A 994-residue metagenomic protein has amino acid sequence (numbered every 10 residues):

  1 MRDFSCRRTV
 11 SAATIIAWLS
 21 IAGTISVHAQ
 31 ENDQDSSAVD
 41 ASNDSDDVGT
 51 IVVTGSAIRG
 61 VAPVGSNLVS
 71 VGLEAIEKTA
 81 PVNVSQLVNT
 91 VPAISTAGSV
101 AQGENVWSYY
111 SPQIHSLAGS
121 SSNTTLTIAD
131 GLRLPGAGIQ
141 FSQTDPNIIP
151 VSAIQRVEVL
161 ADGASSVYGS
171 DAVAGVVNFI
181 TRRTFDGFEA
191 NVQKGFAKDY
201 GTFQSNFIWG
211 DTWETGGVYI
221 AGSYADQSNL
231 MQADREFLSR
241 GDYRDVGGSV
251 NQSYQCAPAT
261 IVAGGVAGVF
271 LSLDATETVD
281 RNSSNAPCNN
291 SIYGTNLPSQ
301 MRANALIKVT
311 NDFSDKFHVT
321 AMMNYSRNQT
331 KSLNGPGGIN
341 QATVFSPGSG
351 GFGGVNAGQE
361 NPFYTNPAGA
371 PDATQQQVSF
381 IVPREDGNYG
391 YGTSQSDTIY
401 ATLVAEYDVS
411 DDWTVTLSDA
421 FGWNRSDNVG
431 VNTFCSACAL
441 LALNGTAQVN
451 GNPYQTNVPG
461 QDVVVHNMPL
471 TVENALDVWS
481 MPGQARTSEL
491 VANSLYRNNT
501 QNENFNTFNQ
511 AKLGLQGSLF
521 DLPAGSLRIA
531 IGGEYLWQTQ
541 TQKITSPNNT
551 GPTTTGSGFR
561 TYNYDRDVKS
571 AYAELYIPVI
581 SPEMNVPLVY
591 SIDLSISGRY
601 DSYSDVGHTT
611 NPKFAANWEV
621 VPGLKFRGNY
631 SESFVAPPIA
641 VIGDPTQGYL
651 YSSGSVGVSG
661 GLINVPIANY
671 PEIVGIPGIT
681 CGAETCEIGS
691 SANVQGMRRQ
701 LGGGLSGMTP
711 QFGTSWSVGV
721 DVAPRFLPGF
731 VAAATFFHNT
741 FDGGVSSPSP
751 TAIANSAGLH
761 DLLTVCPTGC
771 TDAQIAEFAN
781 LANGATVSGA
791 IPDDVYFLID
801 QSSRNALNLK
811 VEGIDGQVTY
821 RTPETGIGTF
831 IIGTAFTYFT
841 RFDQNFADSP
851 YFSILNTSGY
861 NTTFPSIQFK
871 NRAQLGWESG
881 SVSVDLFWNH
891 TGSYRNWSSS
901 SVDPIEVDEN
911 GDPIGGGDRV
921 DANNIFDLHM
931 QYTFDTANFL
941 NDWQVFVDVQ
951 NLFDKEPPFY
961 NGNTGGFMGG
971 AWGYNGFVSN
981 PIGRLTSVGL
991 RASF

Functional and structural regions predicted by a protein language model:
D40, N89-R133: Extracytoplasmic beta-strand/coil segments of soluble accessory domains associated with Gram-negative outer-membrane
D47-T79, V106: N-terminal periplasmic "start-of-domain" segments of outer-membrane beta-barrel proteins
V84-L87, Y110-H115, A129, D145-N147 (+2 more regions): N-terminal periplasmic accessory domains that precede and gate Gram-negative outer-membrane beta-barrel machines
T127, L230, G241-D242, V266-Q300 (+6 more regions): Surface-exposed, low-complexity loop segments enriched in small/polar and acidic residues
L132-A161: Short acidic/polar hinge/loop motifs at secondary-structure boundaries that mediate gating or recognition
T184-F188, E214-T215, S314-F317, D408-V415 (+9 more regions): Short loop/turn motifs that connect adjacent beta-strands in outer-membrane beta-barrel proteins
N428-V429, S436, D644, G648 (+6 more regions): C-terminal beta-signal and terminal closure region of outer-membrane beta-barrel proteins
D742-G743, T840-R841, A847, W888-I905 (+1 more regions): C-terminal beta-signal and adjacent terminal beta-strands/loops of Gram-negative outer-membrane beta-barrel proteins
